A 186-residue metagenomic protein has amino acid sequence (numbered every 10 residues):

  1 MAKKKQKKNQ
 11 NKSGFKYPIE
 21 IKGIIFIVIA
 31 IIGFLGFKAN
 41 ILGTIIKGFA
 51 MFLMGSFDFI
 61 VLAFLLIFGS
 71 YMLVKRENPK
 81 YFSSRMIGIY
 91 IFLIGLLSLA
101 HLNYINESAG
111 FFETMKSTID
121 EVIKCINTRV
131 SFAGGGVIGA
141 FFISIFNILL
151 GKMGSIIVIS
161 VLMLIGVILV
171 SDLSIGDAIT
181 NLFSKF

Functional and structural regions predicted by a protein language model:
M1-F186: Alpha-helical transmembrane segments used as membrane anchors
